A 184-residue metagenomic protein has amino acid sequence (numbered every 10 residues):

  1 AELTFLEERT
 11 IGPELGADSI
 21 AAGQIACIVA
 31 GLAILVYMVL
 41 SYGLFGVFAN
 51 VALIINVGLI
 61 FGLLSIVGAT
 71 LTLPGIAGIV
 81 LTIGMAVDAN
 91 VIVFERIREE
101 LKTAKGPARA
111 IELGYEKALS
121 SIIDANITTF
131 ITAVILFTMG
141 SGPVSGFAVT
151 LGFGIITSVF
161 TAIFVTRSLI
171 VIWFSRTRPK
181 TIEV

Functional and structural regions predicted by a protein language model:
A1-E7: Extended, hydrophilic extramembrane loops/domains of integral membrane proteins
L15, I34, L63, V91 (+2 more regions): Residue-level signature of catalytic and energy-coupling elements of molecular machines, predominantly ATP/GTP-dependent
A17-T72, T138-G142: Interfacial segments of transmembrane alpha-helices in multi-pass membrane proteins
A26, V47-A49, M85-N90, I123-N126: Short helix-coil transition sites and intra-membrane helix breaks within transmembrane domains of multi-pass
A33-V39, M85-A89, T157, T161: Hydrophobic alpha-helical membrane-associated segments
V47-G68, I79-G84, F147-A162: Small-residue-enriched core segments of transmembrane alpha-helices in multipass membrane transport and channel
G62, E99-V184: Hydrophobic alpha-helical transmembrane segments of membrane transport and translocation systems, primarily multi-pass
V87-N90, F94-I97, R167: Membrane-embedded alpha-helices of multi-pass transport/permease systems
